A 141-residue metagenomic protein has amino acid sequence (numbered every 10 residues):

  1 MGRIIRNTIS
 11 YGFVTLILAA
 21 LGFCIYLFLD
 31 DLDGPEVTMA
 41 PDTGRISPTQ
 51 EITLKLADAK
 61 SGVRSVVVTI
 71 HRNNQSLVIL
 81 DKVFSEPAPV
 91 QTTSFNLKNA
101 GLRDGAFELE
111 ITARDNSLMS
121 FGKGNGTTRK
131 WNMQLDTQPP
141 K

Functional and structural regions predicted by a protein language model:
G2-I17: N-terminal Sec-pathway targeting helices
L21-V37, K123, R129-K141: Proline/serine/threonine-rich low-complexity linkers at boundaries of modular beta-sandwich domains
D42-K55, V63-S65: Contiguous beta-strand segments within globular domains
L56, I111-D115: Conserved structural position at the C-terminal beta-strand of extracellular beta-sandwich adhesion modules
D58-N73: Solvent-exposed loop/turn segments flanking beta-strands in beta-repeat/beta-sandwich domains
S85-N96: Aromatic sugar-binding surface patches on proteins that engage polysaccharides or sugar-phosphate polymers
N99-A106: Surface-exposed, short loops/turns at beta-strand junctions within beta-sandwich domains
R114-K123: Short, solvent-exposed loop/turn segments at the edges of extracellular beta-sandwich modules
